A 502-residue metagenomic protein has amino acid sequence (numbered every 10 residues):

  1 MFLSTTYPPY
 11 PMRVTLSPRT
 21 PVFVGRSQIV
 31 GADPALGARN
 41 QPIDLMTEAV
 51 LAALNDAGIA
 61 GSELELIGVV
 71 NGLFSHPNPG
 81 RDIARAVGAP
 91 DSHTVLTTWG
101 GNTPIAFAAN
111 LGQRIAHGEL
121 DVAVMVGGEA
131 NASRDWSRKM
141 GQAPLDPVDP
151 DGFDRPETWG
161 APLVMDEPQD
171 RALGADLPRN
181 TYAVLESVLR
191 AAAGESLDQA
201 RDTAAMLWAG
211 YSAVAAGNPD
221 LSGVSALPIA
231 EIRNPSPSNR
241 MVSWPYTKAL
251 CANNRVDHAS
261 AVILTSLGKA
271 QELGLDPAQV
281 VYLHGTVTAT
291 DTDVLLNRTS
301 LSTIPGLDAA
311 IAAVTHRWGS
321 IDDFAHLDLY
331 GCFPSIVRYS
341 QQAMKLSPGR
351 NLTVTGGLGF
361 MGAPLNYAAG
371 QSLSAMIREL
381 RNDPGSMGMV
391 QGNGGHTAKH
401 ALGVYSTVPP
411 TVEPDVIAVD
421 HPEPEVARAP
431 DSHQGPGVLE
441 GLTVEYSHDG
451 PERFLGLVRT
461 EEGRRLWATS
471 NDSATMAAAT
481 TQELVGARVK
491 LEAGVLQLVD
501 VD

Functional and structural regions predicted by a protein language model:
F2-W99, Q113-L120, V124-K269, L275-F360 (+2 more regions): Conserved "HGTGT" condensation-loop signature of ketosynthase/thiolase-family condensing enzymes that catalyze
P104-Q113: Conserved phosphate-binding catalytic cores of ATP/NTP-utilizing and phosphoryl-transfer enzymes
F107, T181-L185, A369-S372, A401: Internal, well-ordered alpha-helical segments in soluble enzyme and binding-protein domains
V124, G388-V390: Cysteine-clustered segments with highest specificity for TGF-beta superfamily mature ligands
M361, L365-A369, L380: A conserved active-site cap/scaffold subdomain adjacent to cofactor or substrate pockets
S374-R381: Oxidoreductase and adenylate-handling cofactor-binding alpha/beta cores
N393: Conserved anion/nucleotide-ligand pocket segment
A398: Gly/Pro-rich active-site capping loops and adjacent beta-alpha segments that organize cofactor/substrate pockets
